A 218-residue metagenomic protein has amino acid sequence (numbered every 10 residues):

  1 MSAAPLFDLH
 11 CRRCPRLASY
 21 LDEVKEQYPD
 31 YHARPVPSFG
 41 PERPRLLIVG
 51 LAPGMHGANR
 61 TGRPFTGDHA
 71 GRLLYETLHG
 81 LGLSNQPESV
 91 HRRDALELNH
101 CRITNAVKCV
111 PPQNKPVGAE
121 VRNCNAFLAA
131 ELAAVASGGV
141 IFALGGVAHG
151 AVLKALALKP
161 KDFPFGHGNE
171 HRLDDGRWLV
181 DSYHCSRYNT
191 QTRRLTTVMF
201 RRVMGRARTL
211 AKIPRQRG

Functional and structural regions predicted by a protein language model:
M1-N169, L173-I213: A polyanion-binding, active-site-adjacent surface
